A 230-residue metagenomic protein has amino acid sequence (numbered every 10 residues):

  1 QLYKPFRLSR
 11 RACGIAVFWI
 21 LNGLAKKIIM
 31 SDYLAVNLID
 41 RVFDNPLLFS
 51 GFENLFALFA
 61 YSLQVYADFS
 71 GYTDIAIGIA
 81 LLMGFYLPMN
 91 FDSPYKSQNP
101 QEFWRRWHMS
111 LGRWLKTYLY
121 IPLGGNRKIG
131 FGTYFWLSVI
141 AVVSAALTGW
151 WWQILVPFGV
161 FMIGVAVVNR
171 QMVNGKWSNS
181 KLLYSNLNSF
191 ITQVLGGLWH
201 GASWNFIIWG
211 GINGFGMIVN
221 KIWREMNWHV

Functional and structural regions predicted by a protein language model:
Q1-V230: Membrane-embedded transmembrane alpha-helical bundles that form the catalytic cores of multi-pass lipid-modifying
